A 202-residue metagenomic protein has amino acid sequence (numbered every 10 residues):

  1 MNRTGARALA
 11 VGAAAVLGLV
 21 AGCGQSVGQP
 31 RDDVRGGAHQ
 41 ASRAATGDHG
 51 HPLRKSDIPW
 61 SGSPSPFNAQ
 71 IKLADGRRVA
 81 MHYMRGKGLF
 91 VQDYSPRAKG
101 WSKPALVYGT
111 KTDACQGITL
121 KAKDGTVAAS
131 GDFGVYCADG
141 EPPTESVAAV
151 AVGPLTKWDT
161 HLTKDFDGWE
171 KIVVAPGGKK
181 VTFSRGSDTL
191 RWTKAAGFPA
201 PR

Functional and structural regions predicted by a protein language model:
N2-R7, G24-P30, S63, L155-R202: Acidic, small-residue rich beta-repeat scaffolds with periodic aromatic anchors
L9, L17-F67, P199-R202: N-terminal low-complexity, Pro/Thr-rich disordered segments that flank secretion/membrane-targeting signals
D57-K72, K111-K121, L162-P176: Repeated scaffold domains used in trafficking and secretory/extracellular systems, primarily beta-propellers
A69-M84, G125-A138, V173-D188: Short beta-strand elements that form the blades of beta-propeller/WD-repeat-like and other beta-sheet-rich scaffold
M81-P104: Beta-propeller domains
V91-P96, P142-L155, G197: Beta-propeller blade signature
G100-V107, G153-T163: Blade-edge beta-strand/turn elements of extracellular beta-propeller and related beta-sheet repeat scaffolds
S102-V135: Blade-loop segments of beta-propeller domains
